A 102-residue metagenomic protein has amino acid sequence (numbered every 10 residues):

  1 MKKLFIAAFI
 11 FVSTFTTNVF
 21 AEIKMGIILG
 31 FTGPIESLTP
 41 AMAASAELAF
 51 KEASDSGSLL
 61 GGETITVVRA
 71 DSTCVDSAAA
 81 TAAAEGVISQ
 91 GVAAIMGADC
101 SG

Functional and structural regions predicted by a protein language model:
M1-L4: Positively charged n-region of N-terminal signal peptides that target proteins for export
A7-F15: Bacterial N-terminal signal peptides
F15-A21: Sec/Tat signal peptide C-region and signal peptidase I cleavage site
I23-G30, I65-R69: Short, well-ordered beta-strand elements
T32-P34: A short glycine/serine-rich beta->alpha loop
S37-A44, S56-G102: Beta-alpha junction/loop-to-helix N-cap segments that form part of ligand/metal-binding clefts
